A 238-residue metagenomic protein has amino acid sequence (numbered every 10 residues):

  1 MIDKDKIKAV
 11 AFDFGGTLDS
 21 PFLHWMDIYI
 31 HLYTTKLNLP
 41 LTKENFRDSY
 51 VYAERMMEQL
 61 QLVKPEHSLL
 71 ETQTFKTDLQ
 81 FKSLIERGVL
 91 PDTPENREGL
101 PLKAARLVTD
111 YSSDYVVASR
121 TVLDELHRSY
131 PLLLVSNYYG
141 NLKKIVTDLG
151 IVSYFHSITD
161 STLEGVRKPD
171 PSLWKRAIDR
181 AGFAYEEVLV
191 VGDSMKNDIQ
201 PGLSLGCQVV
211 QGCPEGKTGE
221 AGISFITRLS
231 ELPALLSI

Functional and structural regions predicted by a protein language model:
M1-F12, E44, P94-E95, R120 (+2 more regions): Asp-based, Mg2+/Mn2+-dependent phosphohydrolase catalytic module
D3-V117: N-terminal helical cap/lid subdomain that shapes the substrate entry/recognition surface in HAD-like hydrolases
R128-S129: Structured helix-beta-strand junction loops
